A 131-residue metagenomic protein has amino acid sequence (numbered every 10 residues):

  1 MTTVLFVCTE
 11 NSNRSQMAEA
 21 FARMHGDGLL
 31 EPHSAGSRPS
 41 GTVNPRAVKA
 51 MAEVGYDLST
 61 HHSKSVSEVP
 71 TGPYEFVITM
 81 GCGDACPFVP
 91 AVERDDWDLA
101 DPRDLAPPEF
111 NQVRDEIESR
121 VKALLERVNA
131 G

Functional and structural regions predicted by a protein language model:
M1-S67: Conserved active-site segments centered on acidic
C8, N13, G81-P87: Functionally engaged cysteine thiol sites
A50, T79-M80: Short alpha-helix boundary/capping motifs
E68-V69, C86: Structural motif
T71-P73: Alpha-helix C-terminal capping/helix-to-coil transition sites in glycosyltransferase folds
F76, C82-G131: Phosphate-binding/catalytic loops
